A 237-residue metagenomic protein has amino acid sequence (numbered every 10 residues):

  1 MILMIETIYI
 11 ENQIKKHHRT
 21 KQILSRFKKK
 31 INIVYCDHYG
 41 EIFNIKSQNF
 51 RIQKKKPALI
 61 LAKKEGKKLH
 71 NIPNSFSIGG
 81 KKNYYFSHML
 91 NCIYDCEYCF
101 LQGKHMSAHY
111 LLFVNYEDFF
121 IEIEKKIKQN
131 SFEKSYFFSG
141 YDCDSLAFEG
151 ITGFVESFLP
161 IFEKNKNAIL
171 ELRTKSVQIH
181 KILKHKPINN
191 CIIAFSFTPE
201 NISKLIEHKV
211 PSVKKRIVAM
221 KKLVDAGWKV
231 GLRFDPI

Functional and structural regions predicted by a protein language model:
M1-K82: Flexible, acidic/Gly-rich N-terminal and inter-domain linker regions that tether and position cofactor-handling modules
E11, D142-L146, P236-I237: Conserved short loop/turn motifs at secondary-structure junctions
I31, L170, V230: Hydrophobic anchor at the start of a short beta-strand that flanks the dinucleotide cofactor-binding loop
I60-K82, E97, L101-S196, K222: Conserved Radical SAM active-site core
F86-C96: Cysteine-centered iron-sulfur cluster-binding motifs in ferredoxin-type domains/subunits of redox enzymes
I93, S196-E200: Short connector loops/turns at beta-strand edges and beta->alpha or beta->beta junctions
I202, K209, V224-I237: Conserved strand-turn element in the central/C-terminal portion of the radical SAM core barrel that lines
V210-L223: Glycine-rich S-adenosyl-L-methionine
